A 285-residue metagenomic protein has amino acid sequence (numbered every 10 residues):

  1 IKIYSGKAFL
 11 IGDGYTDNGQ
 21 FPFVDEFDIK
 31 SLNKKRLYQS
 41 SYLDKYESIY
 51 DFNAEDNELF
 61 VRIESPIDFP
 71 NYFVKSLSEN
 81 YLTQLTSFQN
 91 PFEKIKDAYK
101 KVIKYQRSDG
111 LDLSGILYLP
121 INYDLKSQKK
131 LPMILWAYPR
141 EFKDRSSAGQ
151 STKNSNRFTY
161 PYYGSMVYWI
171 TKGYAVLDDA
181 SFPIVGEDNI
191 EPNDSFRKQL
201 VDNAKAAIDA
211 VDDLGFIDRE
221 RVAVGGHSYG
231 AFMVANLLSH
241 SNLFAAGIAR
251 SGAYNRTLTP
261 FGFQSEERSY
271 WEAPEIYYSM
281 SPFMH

Functional and structural regions predicted by a protein language model:
I3, I11-D13, G19-K126, G164 (+2 more regions): Non-catalytic accessory segments flanking enzyme active sites
S5-G19, K143-N156: Short, conserved, GDST-rich strand-edge loop motifs in beta-rich repeat architectures
F9-G12, L59-V61, K104, D112-L117 (+5 more regions): Structured core elements
D13-Y15, E64, P139, S181 (+1 more regions): Short loop/turn segments immediately following the C-termini of beta-strands
N18-G19, F69-P70, K143-R145, E187 (+1 more regions): Glycine/Thr-rich phosphate-binding loops of Rossmann-like dinucleotide-binding domains
L119, Q128-R140: Short beta-strand element of the alpha/beta-hydrolase
E141-K143, V176: Serine-hydrolase catalytic-loop signature spanning alpha/beta hydrolases and amidase-signature enzymes
Q150-H285: Active-site-proximal cap/loop segments of hydrolase catalytic domains
